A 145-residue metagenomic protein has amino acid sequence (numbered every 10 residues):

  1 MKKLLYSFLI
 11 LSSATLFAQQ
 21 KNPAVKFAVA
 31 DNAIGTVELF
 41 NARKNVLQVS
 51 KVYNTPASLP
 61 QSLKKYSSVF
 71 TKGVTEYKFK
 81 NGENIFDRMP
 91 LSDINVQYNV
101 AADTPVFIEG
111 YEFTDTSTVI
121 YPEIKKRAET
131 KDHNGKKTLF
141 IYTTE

Functional and structural regions predicted by a protein language model:
M1-N22: Bacterial Sec-dependent N-terminal signal peptides
Q19-E145: Short, small/polar-rich motifs associated with maturation and membrane association, primarily at protein termini
